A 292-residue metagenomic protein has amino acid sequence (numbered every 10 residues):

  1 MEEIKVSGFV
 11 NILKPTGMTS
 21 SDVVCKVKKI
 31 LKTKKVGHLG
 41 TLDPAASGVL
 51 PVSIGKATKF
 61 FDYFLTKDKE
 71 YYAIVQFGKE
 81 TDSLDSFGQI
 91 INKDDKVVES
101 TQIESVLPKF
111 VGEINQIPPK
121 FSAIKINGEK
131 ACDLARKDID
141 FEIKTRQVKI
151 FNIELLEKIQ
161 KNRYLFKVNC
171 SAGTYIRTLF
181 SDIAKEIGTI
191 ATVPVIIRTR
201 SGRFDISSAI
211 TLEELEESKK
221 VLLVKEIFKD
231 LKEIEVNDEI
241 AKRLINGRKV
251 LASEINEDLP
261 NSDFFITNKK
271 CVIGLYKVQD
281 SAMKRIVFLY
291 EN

Functional and structural regions predicted by a protein language model:
M1-P15, T19-L42, A46-V49, K67 (+3 more regions): Accessory RNA 3′-end/elbow-binding domains used by RNA modification enzymes
K29-T33, P51, D140-G173, R177-G188: The conserved catalytic core of RNA pseudouridine synthases
V52, A73, G128, L179 (+2 more regions): Residue-level signal for inorganic ion chemistry
G55-T58, K79-E80: Short, charged/polar surface micro-motifs in flexible loops or helix N-caps
D62-F77, F141-L155: Structural signature of FAD isoalloxazine-binding scaffolds in flavoprotein oxidoreductases
Y63-P118: Acidic, low-complexity central loop/insert segments
S122, I126-T145, F151: Extended alpha-helical targeting/anchoring segments, especially N-terminal organellar/secretory targeting helices
A123, K130, A135, N162-I206: Pseudouridine synthase
